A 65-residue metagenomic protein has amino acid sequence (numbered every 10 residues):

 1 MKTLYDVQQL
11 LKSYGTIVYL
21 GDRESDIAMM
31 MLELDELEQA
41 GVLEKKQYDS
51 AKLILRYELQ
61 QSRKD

Functional and structural regions predicted by a protein language model:
M1-E24: N-terminal acidic leader/helix
M1-Q8, L55-D65: Charged low-complexity stretches with an acidic bias
D26-Q61: Short, charge-rich amphipathic interface segments used for partner binding and complex assembly
